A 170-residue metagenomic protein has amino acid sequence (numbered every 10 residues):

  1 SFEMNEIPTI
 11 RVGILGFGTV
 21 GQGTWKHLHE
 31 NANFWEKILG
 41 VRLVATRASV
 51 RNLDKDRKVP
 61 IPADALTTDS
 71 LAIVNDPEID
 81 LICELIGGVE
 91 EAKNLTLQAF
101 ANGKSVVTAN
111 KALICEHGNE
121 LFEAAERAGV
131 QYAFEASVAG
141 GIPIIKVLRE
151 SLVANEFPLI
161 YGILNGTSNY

Functional and structural regions predicted by a protein language model:
F2-N102: N-terminal glycine-/serine-/threonine-rich beta1-alpha1-beta2 phosphate-ribose binding loop of Rossmann-like
T19, A139, P143, N155 (+1 more regions): Charged, alpha-helix-enriched surfaces in structured cytosolic catalytic cores of large nucleotide-utilizing machines
L28, A32, A125, L152: Active-site catalytic pocket residues across diverse enzymes, especially alpha/beta-hydrolases
R51-L53, L71, G87, K111-A112 (+3 more regions): Short, ordered loop/turn segments at secondary-structure junctions
A92-N102, K111-R149: Rossmann-fold NAD(P)-binding glycine/threonine-rich loop
V106-V107: A short hydrophobic/small-residue beta-strand
E150-Y170: Conserved anion/nucleotide-ligand pocket segment
